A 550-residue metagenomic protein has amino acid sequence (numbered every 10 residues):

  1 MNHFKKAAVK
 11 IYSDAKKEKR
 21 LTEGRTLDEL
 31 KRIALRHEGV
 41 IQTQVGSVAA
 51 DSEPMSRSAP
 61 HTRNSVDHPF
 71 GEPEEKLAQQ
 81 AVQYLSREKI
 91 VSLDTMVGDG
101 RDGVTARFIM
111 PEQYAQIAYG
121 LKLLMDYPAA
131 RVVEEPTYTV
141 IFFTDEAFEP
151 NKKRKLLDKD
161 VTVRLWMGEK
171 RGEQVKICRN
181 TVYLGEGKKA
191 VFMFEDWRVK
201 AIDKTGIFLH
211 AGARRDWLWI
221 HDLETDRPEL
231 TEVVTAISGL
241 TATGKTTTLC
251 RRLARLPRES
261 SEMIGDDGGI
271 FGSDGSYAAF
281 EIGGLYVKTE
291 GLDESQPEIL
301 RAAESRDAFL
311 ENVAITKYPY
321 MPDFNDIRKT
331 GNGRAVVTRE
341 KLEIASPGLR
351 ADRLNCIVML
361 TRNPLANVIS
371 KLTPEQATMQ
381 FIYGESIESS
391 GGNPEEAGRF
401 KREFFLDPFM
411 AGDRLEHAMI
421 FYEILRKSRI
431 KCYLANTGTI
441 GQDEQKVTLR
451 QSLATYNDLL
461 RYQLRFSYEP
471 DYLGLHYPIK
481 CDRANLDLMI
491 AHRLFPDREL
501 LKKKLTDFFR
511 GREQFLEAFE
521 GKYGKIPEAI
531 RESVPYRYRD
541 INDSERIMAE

Functional and structural regions predicted by a protein language model:
M1-E134: N-terminal accessory targeting/assembly segments
N2-M55, H210-L240, C250-A254, R258-E259 (+1 more regions): Glycine-rich, often acidic-flanked micro-motifs that create phosphate/phosphodiester-binding or positioning elements
S56-T62, R171-V175, G398-F404: Gly-rich Lys/Arg/Thr-decorated short loops/hinges at beta-loop-alpha junctions or inter-strand turns that position
A106-R171: Pre-ATPase regulatory/linker segments immediately N-terminal to the P-loop/RecA-like helicase/translocase core
Q116, L121, E186, P364-V368: Active-site periphery "cap/insert" segments of enzyme catalytic domains
Y138-T139, F148-H210: Charged, amphipathic alpha-helical linker segments immediately N-terminal to NTP-binding catalytic cores
K245: Conserved lysine of the Walker
Q514-E550: C-terminal non-catalytic accessory extensions
